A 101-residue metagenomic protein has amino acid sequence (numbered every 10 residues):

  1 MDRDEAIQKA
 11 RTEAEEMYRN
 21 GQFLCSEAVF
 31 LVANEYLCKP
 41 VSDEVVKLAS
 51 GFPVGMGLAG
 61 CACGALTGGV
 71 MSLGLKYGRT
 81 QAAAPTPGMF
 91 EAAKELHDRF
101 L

Functional and structural regions predicted by a protein language model:
M1-G21: Polybasic, low-complexity association/targeting segments
M1-I7, A33-G51: Acidic-glycine-rich active-site phosphate/pyrophosphate-binding loop
E5, L24, A28, D43 (+2 more regions): Conserved active-site and cofactor/substrate-binding residues in soluble primary-metabolism enzymes
K47-L48, A62-G68: Membrane-inserting effector segments that mediate pore formation, membrane fusion, or transient membrane insertion
G51-A59: Transmembrane alpha-helix interface/packing and boundary motifs in multi-pass membrane proteins, characterized by
T67-K76: DPxDG-like acidic metal-binding loop motif
T80-L101: A structural-propensity feature for long, helix-poor, extended segments
